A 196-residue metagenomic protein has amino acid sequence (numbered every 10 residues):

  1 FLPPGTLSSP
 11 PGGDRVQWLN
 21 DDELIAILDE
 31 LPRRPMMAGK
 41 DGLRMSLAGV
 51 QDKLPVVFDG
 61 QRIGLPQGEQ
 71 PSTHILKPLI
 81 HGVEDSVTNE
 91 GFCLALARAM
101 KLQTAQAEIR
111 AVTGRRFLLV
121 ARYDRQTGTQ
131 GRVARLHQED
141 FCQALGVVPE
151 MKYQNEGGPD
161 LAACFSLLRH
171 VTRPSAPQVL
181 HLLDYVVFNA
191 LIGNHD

Functional and structural regions predicted by a protein language model:
F1-H195: Phosphate/dinucleotide-binding and metal-coordinating scaffold of catalytic cores in nucleotide-dependent enzymes
